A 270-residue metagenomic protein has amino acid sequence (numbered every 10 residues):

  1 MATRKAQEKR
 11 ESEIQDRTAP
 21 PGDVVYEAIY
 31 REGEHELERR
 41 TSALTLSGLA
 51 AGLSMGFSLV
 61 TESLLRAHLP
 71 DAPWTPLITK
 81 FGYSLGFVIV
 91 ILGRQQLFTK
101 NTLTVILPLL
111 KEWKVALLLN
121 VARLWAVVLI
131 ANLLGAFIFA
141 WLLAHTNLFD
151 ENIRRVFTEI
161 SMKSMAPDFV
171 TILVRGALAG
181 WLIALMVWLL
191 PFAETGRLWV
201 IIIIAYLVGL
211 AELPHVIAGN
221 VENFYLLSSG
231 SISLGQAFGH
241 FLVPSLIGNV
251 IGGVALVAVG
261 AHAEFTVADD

Functional and structural regions predicted by a protein language model:
A2-D270: Alpha-helical transmembrane segments and their helix-helix packing motifs
